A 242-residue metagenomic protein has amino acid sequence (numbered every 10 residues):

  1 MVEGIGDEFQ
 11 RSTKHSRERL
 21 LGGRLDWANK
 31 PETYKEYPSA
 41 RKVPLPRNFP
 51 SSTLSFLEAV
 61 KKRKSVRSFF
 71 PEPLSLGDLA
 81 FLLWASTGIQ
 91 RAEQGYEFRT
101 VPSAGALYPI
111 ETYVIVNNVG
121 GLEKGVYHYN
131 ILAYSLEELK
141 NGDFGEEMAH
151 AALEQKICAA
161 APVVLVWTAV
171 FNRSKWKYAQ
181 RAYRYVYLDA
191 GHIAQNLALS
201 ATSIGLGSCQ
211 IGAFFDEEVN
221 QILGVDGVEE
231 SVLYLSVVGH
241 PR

Functional and structural regions predicted by a protein language model:
M1-W167, F171-N172, A213-R242: N-terminal accessory segments that position/regulate proteins before the catalytic core
R173-K177: Short acidic/His/Gly/Ser-rich catalytic and metal-binding motifs that mark active-site loops of diverse hydrolases
R181-D189: Short pre-catalytic strand/loop immediately N-terminal to key active-site residues, enriched for Gly-Thr
A194: C-terminal substrate/ligand-recognition segments
G205: Structured binding elements
S208-Q210: Active-site cores enriched in adjacent His and Asp/Glu residues with nearby glycine-rich loops that coordinate divalent
